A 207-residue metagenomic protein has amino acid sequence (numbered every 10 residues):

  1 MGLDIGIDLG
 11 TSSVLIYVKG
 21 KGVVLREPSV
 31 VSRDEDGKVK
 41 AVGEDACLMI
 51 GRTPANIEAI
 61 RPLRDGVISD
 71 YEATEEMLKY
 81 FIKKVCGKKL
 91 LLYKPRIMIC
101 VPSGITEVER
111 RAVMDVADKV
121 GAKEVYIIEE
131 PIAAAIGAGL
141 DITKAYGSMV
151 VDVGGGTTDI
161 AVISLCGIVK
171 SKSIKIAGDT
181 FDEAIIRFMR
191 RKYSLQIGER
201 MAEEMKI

Functional and structural regions predicted by a protein language model:
M1-V153, A161-I207: Nucleotide/phosphate-binding catalytic cleft detector across ATP-hydrolyzing and phosphate-transferring enzymes
